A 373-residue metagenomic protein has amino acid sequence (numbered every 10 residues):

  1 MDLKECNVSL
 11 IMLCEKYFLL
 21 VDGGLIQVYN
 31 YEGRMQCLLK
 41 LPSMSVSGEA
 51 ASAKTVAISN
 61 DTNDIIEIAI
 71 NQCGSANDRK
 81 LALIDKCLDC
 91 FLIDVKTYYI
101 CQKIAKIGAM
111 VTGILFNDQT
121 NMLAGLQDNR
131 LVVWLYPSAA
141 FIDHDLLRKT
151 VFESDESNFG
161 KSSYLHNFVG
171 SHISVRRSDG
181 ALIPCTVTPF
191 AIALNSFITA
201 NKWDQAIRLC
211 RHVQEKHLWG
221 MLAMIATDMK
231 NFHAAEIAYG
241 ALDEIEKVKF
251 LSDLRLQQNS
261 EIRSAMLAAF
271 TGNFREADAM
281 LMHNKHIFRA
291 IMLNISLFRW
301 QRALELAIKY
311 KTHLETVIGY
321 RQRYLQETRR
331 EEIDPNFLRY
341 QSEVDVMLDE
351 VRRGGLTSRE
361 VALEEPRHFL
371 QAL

Functional and structural regions predicted by a protein language model:
M1-L373: Extended alpha-helical assembly domains of large eukaryotic scaffold proteins
